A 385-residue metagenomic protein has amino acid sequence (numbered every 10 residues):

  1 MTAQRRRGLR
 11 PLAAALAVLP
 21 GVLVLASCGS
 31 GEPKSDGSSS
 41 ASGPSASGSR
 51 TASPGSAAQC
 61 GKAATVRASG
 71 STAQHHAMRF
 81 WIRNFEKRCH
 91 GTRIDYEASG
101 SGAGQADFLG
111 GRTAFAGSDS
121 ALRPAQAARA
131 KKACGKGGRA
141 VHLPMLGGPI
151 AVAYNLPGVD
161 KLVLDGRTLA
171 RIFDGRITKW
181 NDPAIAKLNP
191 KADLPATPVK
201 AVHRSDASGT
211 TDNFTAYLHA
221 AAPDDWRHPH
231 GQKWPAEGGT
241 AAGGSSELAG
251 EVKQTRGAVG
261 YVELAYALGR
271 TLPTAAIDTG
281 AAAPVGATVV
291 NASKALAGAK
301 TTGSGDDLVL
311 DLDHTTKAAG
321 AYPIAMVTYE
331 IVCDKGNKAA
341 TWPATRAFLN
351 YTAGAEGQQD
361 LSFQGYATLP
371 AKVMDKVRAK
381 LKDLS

Functional and structural regions predicted by a protein language model:
T2-L16: Bacterial N-terminal signal peptides that target proteins for export
L23-S27: C-terminal motif of bacterial Sec signal peptides marking the signal peptidase cleavage site
S30: Short, conserved catalytic or interaction motifs in soluble domains
P33-A186, A249-E251, V262-R270: N-terminal segment of the mature folded domain
A64-S71, R93-Y96, R139-A140, Y154-D160 (+4 more regions): Second-shell loop/turn segments in exported
W81-C89, R112, G117-S120, Y154-L156 (+10 more regions): Sec/Tat-exported extracytoplasmic proteins
P149-A153, V159-A249: Extracytoplasmic ligand-binding site segments that recognize negatively charged/polar headgroups
W226-A355, Q364-S385: Flexible, solvent-exposed loop/hinge segments that line or gate ligand/substrate-binding clefts
